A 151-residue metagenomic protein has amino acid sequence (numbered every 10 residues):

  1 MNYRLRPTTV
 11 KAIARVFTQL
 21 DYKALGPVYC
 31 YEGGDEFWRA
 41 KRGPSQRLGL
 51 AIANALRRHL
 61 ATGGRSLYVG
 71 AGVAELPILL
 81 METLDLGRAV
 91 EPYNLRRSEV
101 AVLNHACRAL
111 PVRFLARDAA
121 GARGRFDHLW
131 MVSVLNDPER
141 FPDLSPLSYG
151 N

Functional and structural regions predicted by a protein language model:
N2-A61: Class I SAM-dependent methyltransferase Rossmann-like catalytic core, especially the SAM/SAH-binding loop
R65-D118: Class I SAM-dependent methyltransferase SAM/SAH-binding core
Y68, W130-M131: Redox-cofactor binding/interface segments in oxidoreductases and associated redox assembly factors
S98, A122, D137: Active-site loop signature of alpha/beta-hydrolase-fold enzymes
L103-H105, F126, F141-L144: Short aromatic-enriched loop/helix-cap "lid" or pocket-rim segments at secondary-structure transitions that line
A120-W130: A short acidic, Gly/Pro-enriched loop at the edge of an enzyme's catalytic core that lines a small-molecule cofactor
V132-N151: Mobile active-site "lid"/loop adjacent to the S-adenosyl-L-methionine
